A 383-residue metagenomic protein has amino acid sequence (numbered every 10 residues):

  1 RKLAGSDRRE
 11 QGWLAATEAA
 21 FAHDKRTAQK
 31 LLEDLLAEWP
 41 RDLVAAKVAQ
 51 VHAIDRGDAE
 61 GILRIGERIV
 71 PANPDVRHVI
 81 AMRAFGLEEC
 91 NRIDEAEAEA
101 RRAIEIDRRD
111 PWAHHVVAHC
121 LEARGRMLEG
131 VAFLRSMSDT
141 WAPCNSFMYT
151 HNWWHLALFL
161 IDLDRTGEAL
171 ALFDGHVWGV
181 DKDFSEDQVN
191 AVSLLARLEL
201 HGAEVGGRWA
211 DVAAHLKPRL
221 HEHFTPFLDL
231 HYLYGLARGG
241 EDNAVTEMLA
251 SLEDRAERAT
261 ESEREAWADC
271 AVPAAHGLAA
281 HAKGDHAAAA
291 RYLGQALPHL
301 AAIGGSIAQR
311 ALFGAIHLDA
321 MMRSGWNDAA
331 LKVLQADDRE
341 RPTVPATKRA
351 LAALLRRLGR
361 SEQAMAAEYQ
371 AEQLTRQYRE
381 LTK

Functional and structural regions predicted by a protein language model:
R1-L3, T27-W39, G61-N73, A103 (+4 more regions): Amphipathic alpha-helices of TPR/Sel1-like and other helical repeat/solenoid scaffolds
A4-D7, P40-R41, P74, R108 (+5 more regions): Short coil turns that delineate tetratricopeptide repeat
Q11, V44-A45, V79, A113 (+5 more regions): TPR alpha-solenoid repeat register
Q11-G57: Hydrophobic alpha-helical hairpins/lids featuring a short glycine-rich hinge
H23-D24, P40, G57, N91 (+7 more regions): Short helix-adjacent coil turns
D34-L35, R68-I69, R102-A103, M137 (+4 more regions): Canonical positions in the second alpha-helix
L63-L163: Internal metal/ion-chelating core segments
H155-L381: Helix-coil-helix junctions within alpha-helical repeat/solenoid scaffolds
